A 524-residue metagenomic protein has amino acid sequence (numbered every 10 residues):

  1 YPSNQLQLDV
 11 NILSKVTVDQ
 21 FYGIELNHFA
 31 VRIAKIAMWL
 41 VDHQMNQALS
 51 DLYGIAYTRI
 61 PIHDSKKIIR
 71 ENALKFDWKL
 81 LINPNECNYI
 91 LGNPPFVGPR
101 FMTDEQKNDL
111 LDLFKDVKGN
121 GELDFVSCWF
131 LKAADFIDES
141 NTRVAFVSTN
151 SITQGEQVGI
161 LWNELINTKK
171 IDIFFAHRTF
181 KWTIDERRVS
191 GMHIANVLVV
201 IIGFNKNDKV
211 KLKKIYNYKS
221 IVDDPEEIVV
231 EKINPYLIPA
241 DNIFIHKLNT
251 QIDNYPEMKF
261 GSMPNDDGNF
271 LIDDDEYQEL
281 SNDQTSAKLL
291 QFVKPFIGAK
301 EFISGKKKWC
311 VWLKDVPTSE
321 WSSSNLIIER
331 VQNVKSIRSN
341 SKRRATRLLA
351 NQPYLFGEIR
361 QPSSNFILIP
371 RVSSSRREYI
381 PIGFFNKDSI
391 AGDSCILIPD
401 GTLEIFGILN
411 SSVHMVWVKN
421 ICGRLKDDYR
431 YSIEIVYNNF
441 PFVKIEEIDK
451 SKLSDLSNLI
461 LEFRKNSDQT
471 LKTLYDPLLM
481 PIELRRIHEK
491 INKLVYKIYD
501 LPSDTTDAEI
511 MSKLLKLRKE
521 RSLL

Functional and structural regions predicted by a protein language model:
Y1-D19, D42-I62, D112: Flexible phosphate/Mg2+-sensing switch loops adjacent to catalytic phosphate-binding sites
Y1-P2, M38-L49, P94, G98 (+14 more regions): A generic secondary-structure signal for well-formed alpha-helical elements
F21-I24: Conserved SAM-binding motif I beta-strand of class I
N27: Conserved SAM/SAH-binding beta-strand->alpha-helix loop
V31, W39, H43-S50, H63 (+7 more regions): Signature of N6-adenine DNA methyltransferases within the class I
A34: Conserved SAM-binding loop
S127, K209, I221-K452, K519-L524: Polybasic, glycine- and aromatic-enriched phosphate-binding surface used to engage nucleic acids
L326-V334, A350, F442-L524: Non-catalytic DNA-recognition/assembly elements of restriction-modification systems
